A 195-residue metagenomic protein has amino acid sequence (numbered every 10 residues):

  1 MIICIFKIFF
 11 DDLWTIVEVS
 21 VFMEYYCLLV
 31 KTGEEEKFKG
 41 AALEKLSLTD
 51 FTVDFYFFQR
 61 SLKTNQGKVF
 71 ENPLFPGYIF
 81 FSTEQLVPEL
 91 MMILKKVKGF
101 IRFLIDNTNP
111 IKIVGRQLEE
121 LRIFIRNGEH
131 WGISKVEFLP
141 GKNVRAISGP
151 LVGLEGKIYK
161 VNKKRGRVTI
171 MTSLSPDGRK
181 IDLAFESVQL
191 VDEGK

Functional and structural regions predicted by a protein language model:
E18-P140, T169-V191, K195: Acidic-enriched and Gly/Ser
L154-K160: Short beta-strand-centered aromatic/proline hotspots
